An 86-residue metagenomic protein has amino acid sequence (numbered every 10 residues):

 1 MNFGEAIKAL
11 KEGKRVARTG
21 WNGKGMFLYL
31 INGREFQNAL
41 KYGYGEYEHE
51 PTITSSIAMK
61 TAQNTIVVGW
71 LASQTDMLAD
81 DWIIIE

Functional and structural regions predicted by a protein language model:
M1-A62: Extended non-catalytic interaction/regulatory regions in multidomain proteins
S55-E86: Short, compact, well-ordered microdomains
